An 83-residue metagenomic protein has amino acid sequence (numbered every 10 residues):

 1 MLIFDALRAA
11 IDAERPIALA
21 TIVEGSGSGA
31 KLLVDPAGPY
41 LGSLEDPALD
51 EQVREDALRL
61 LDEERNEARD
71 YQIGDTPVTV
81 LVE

Functional and structural regions predicted by a protein language model:
M1-E83: Segments forming oxygen-rich coordination pockets for charged ligands
